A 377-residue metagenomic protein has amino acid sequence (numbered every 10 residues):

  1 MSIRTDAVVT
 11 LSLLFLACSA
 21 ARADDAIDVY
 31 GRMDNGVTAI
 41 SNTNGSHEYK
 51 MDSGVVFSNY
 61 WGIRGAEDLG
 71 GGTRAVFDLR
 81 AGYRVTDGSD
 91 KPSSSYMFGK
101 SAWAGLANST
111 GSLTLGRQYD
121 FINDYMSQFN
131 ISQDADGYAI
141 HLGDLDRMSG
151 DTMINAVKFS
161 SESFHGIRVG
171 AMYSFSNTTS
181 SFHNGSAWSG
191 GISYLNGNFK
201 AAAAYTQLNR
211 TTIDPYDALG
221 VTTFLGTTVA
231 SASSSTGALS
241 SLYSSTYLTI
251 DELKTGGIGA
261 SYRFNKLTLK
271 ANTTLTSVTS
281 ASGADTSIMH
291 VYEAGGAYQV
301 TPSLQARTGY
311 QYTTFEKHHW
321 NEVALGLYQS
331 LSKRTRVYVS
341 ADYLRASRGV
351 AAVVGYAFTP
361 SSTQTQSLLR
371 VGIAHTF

Functional and structural regions predicted by a protein language model:
D24-A39, Y49-S176, N184-S186, G191-A204: Outer membrane beta-barrel
D28-Y30, R74-V76, S112-G116, R168-G170 (+7 more regions): Residue-level detector of the transmembrane beta-barrel scaffold of outer-membrane proteins
G31-V37, L79-A81, R117, A171-Y173 (+6 more regions): Transmembrane beta-barrel strands of outer-membrane/channel proteins
T38-N44, R84-G88, I122, S174-S180 (+5 more regions): Sequence/structural signature of outer-membrane beta-barrel proteins
H47-V55, K91-F98, R147-S149, T179-S186 (+6 more regions): Replace "Gram-negative outer membrane beta-barrel proteins" with "bacterial and organellar outer membrane beta-barrel
F57-W61, K100-A104, M153-V157, W188-G190 (+4 more regions): Hydrophobic, lipid-facing positions within transmembrane beta-strands of outer-membrane proteins
G191-E316, N321-A324, Y328: Detector for outer-membrane/organellar transmembrane beta-barrel domains, recognizing the amphipathic beta-strand
L331, Q364-F377: Outer-membrane beta-barrel "beta-signal"
